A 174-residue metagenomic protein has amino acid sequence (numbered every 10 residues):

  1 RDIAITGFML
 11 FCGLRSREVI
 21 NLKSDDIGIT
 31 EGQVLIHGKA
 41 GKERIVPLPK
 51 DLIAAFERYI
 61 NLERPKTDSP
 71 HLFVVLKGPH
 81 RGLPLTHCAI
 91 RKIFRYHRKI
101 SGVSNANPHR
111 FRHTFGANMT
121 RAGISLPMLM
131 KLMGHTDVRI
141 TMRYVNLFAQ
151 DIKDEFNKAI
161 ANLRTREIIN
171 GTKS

Functional and structural regions predicted by a protein language model:
R1-I3, H87, R91, R112-H113 (+1 more regions): Short, leucine-enriched amphipathic alpha-helices that occur as contiguous helical runs
R1-S16, K42, T67: Basic, Lys/Arg- and aromatic-enriched nucleic-acid-binding interface segment
G7, F11, R112-T136, R143: C-terminal catalytic core of tyrosine-transesterase DNA break-rejoin enzymes
C12, S16-R17, N21-A55: Conserved tyrosine-mediated DNA breakage-rejoining catalytic core shared by Y-recombinases
K50-V103: Active-site/catalytic core of tyrosine-dependent DNA strand-transfer enzymes
L83, P108-H109, Y144: Catalytic tyrosine of NAD(P)H-dependent dehydrogenase/reductases that use a Tyr as the general acid/base
M133, V138-K158: Catalytic-site neighborhood detector that most strongly recognizes the C-terminal catalytic loop/helix of tyrosine
A159-S174: C-terminal secondary-structure termini that scaffold catalytic or DNA-interacting sites
